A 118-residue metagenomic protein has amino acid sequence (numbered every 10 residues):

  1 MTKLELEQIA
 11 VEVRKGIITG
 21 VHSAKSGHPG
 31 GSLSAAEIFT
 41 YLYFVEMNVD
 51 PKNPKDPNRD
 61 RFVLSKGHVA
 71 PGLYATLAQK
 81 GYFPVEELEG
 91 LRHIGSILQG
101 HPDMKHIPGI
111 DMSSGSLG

Functional and structural regions predicted by a protein language model:
M1, K25-S26, V85-L88: A broad, low-specificity signal for short, low-complexity segments enriched in glycine/proline and polar/charged
M1-V13: N-terminal hydrophobic or amphipathic helices/low-complexity stretches enriched in small/hydrophobic/Pro/Gly
E5, S26, R61: Conserved aromatic-histidine-acidic binding/catalytic patches
A10-S26: N-terminal capping segment at the start of a domain
I17-G20, S32-G118: Cofactor-binding active-site loop characterized by glycine-rich and histidine/acidic residues
